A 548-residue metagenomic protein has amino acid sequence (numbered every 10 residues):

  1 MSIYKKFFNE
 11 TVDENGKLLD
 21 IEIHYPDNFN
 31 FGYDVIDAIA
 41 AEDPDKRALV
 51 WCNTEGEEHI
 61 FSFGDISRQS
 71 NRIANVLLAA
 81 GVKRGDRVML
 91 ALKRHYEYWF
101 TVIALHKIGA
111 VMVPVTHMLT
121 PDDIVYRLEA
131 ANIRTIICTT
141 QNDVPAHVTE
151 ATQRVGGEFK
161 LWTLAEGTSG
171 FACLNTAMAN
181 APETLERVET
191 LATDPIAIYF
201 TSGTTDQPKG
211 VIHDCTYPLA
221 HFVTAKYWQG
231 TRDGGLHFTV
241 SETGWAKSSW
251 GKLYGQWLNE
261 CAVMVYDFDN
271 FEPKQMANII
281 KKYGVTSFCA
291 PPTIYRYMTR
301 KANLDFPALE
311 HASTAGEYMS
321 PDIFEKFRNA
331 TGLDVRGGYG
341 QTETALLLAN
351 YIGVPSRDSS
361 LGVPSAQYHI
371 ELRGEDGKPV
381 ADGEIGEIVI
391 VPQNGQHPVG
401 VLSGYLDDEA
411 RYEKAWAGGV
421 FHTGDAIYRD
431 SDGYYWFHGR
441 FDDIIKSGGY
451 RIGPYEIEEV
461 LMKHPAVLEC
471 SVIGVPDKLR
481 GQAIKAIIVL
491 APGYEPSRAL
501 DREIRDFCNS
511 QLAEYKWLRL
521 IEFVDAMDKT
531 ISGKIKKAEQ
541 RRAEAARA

Functional and structural regions predicted by a protein language model:
P44-R47, T163-G170, A179-F200, D206-Q207 (+1 more regions): Conserved pre-ATP/AMP-binding loop-to-beta segment of ANL
D45, L49-I103, T120-V125, N175-T176 (+1 more regions): Conserved AMP-binding/adenylate-forming core of the ANL superfamily
H59-G64, I196-A220, Y351: Conserved AMP-binding A3 loop
A79-A80, I103, K107-T176, G284 (+1 more regions): Structural core segment of the AMP-binding/adenylate-forming
L119, Y126, I136-Q141, F288 (+5 more regions): AMP-binding/adenylate-forming catalytic core of the ANL superfamily
Y199, L258, V285-C289, T299-R357 (+1 more regions): Gly/Ser/Thr-rich phosphate-binding loop
L219-T239, T243-T286, K301: Conserved AMP-binding/adenylation subdomain of ANL enzymes
K378-K414, I452: Conserved ATP/PPi-binding loop(s) of AMP-dependent carboxylate-activating enzymes
